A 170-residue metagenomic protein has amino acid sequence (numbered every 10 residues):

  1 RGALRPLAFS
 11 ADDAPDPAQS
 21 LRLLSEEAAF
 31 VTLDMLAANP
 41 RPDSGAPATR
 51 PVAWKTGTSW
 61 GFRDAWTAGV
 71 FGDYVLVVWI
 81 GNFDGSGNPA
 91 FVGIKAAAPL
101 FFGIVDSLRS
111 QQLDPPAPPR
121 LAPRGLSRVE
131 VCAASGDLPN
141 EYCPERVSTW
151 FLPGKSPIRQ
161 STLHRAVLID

Functional and structural regions predicted by a protein language model:
R1-S161, R165: A penicillin-recognizing enzyme superfamily signal
